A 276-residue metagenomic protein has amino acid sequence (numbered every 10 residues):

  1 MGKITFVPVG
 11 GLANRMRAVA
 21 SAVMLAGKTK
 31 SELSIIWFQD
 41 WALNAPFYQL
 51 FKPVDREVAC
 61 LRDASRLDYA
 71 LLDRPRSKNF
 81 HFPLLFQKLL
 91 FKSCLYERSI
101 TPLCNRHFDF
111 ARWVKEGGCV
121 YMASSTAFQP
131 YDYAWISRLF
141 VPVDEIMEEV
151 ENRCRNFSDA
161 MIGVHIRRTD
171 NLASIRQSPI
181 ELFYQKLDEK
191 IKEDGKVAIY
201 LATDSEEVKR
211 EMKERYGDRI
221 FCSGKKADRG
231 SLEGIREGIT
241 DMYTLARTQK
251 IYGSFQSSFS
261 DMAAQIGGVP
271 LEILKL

Functional and structural regions predicted by a protein language model:
M1-V9, S34-I35, C119-S124, D159-R168 (+2 more regions): Short hydrophobic beta-strand segments
P8-R17, N171-Q177: A short, glycine/small-residue-rich beta-strand->loop->alpha-helix junction that serves as a flexible
G10, A20, G238-L276: A donor-sugar binding/catalytic signature common to diverse glycosyltransferases and related nucleotide-sugar
G11-A13, F38-L43, T126-F128, R167-N171 (+3 more regions): Short, solvent-exposed loop/turn segments at secondary-structure junctions
M16-K28, F183-I191: Histidine-anchored nucleotide/phosphate-binding helix
K30-S31, D218, V269: Short glycine/serine/threonine/alanine-rich loop segments
P46-K196: Secretory-pathway luminal glycosyltransferase catalytic domains
H165-T169, I191-L232: Catalytic donor nucleotide-activated moiety binding site of glycosyltransferases and closely related
